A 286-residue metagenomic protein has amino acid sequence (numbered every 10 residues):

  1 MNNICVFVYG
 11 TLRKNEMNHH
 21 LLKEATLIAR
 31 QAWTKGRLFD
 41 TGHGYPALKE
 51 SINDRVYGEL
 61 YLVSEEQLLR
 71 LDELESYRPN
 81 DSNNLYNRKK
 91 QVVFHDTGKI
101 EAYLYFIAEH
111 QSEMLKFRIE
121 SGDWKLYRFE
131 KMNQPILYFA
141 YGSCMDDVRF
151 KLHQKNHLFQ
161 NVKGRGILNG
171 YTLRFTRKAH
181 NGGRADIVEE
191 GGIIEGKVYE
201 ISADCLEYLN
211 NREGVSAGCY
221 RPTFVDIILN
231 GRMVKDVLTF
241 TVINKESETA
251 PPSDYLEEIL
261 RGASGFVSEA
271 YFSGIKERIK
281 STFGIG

Functional and structural regions predicted by a protein language model:
N2-G286: Glycine-aromatic micro-motifs
